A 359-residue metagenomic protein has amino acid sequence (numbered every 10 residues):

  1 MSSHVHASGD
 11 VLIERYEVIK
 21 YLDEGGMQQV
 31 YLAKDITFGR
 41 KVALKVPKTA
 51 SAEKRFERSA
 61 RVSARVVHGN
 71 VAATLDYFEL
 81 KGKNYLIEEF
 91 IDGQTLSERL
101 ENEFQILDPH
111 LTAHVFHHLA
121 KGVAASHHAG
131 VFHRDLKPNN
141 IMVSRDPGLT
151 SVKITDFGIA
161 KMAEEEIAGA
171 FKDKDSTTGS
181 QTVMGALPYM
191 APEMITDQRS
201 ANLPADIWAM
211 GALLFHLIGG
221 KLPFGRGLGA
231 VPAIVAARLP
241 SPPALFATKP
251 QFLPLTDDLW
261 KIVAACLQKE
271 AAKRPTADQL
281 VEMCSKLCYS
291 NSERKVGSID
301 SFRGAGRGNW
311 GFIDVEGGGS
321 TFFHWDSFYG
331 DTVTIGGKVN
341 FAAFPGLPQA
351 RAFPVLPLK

Functional and structural regions predicted by a protein language model:
I19-G25, V30: Protein kinase glycine-rich loop
K48-R65: AlphaC helix of the eukaryotic protein kinase fold
D76-Y77: A short, aromatic-enriched beta-strand patch in the conserved N-lobe beta-sheet of the protein kinase catalytic domain
K81-T95, R99: Conserved short submotifs of the Hanks-type protein kinase catalytic core that shape the nucleotide-binding pocket
V115-F116: Activation segment signature within eukaryotic-like protein kinase domains
A120-V131: Protein kinase catalytic-loop region centered on the HRD/HxD motif
E193-P204: Conserved end of the kinase activation segment
